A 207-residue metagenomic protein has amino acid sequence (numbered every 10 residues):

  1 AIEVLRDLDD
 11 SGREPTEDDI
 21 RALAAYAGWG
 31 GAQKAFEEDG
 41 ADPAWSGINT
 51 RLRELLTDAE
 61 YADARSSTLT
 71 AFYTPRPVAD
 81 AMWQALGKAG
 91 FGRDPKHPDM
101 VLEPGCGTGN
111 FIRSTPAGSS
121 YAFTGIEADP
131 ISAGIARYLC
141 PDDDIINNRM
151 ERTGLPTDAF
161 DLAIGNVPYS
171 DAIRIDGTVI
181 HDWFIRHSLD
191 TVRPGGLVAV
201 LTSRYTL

Functional and structural regions predicted by a protein language model:
A1-L139, D143: Class I S-adenosyl-L-methionine
L69, D171-I175: Surface-exposed cleft-lining segments at the edges of enzyme active sites
M82, L102, A128-P130, I175-L207: Conserved Class I SAM-dependent methyltransferase catalytic core
D142-M150: Conserved SAM-binding strand-loop segment of SAM-dependent methyltransferases
G154-I164: A short acidic, Gly/Pro-enriched loop at the edge of an enzyme's catalytic core that lines a small-molecule cofactor
I164-D171: Amphipathic alpha-helical repeat scaffolds
